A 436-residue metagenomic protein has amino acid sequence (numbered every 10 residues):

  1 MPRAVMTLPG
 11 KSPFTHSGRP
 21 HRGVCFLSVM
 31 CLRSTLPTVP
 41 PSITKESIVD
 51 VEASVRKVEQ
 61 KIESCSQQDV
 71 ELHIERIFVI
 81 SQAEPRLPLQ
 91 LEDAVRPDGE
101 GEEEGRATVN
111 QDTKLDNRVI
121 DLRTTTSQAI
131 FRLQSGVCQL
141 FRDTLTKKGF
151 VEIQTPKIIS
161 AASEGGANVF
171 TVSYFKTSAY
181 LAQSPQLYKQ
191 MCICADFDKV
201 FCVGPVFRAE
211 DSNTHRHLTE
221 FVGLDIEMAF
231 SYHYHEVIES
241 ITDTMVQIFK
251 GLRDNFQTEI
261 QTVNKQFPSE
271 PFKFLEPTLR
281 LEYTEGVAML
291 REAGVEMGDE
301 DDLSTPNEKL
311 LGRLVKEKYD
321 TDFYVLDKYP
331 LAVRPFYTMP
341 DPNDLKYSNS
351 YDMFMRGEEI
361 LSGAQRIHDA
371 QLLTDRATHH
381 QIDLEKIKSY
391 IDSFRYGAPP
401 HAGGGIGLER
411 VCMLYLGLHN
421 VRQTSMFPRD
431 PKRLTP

Functional and structural regions predicted by a protein language model:
M1-P436: Class II aminoacyl-tRNA synthetase catalytic cores and aaRS-like
